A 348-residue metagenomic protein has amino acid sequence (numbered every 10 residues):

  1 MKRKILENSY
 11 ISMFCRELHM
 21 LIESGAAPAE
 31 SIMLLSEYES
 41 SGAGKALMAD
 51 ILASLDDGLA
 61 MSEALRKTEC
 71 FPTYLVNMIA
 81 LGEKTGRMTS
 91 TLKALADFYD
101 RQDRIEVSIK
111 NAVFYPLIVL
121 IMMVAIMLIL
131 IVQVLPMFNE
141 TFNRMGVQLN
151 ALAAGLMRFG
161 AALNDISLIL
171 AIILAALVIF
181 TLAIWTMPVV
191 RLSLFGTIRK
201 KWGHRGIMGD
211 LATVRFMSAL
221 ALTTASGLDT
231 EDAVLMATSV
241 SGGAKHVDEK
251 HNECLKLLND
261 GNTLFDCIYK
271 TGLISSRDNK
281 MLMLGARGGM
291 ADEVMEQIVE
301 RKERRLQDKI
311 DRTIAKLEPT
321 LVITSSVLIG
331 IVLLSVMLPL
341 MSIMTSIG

Functional and structural regions predicted by a protein language model:
M1-I5, G348: Short, Lys/Arg-enriched, disordered terminal segments
I5-S108, R205-T313: Glycine- and small-hydrophobic-enriched helix-loop-helix hairpins
I32, L52, S62, K93 (+8 more regions): Conserved protein kinase catalytic domain
R104-G160, D165-W185, R304-G348: Bilayer-spanning, highly hydrophobic alpha-helical transmembrane segments
V147-M157, F195-T213: Membrane-cytosol interface motif
I169-V189, A225-S241: Alpha-helical membrane-embedding segments and immediately adjacent membrane-interface amphipathic helices
P188-G196: Juxtamembrane/interfacial segments flanking transmembrane helices
